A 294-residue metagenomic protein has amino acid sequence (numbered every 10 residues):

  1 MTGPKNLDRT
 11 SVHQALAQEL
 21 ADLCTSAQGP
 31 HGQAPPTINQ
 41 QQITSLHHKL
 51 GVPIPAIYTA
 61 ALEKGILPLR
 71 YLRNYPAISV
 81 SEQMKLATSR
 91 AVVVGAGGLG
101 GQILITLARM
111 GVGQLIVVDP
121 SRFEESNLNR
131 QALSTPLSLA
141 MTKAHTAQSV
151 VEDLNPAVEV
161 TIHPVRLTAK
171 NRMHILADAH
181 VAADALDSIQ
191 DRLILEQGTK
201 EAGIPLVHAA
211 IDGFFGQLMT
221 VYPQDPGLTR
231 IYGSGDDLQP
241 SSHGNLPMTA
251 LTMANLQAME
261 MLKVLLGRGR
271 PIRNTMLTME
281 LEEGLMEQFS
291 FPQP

Functional and structural regions predicted by a protein language model:
T2-A91: N-terminal charged helix/coil linker that caps or initiates catalytic domains
T2-N39, I43, L167-T168, M173-H174 (+3 more regions): E1/E1-like adenylate-forming module used to activate ubiquitin-like modifiers and sulfur-carrier proteins
T59, D119-N155: Glycine-rich phosphate-binding loop and adjoining beta1-alpha1-beta2 segment of Rossmann-like nucleotide-binding folds
S79-R122: Glycine-rich adenosine-cofactor-binding loop
I103-L104, A147, L195: Hydrophobic residues within alpha-helices that form the first helical element adjacent to the glycine-rich loop
S149-K170: S-adenosyl-L-methionine
N255-R270: Oxidoreductase and adenylate-handling cofactor-binding alpha/beta cores
R268-E280: Core catalytic loop region at the nicotinamide-binding pocket of NAD(P)H-dependent oxidoreductases
